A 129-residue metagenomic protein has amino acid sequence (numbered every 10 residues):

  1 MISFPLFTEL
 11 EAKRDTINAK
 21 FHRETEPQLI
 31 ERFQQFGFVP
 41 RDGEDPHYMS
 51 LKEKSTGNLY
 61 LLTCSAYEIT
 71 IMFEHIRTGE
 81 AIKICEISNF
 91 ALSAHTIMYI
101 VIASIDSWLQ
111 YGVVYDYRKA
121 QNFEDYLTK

Functional and structural regions predicted by a protein language model:
M1-Q28, P46, G57, Y67-K129: Intrinsically disordered, low-complexity regulatory regions enriched in serine/threonine/proline and acidic residues
E31: Surface-exposed charge patches
Q34-E44, Y111: Short secondary-structure junctions
R41, T63-S65: Short beta-strand micro-motifs enriched in acidic
E44-S50: Short, hydrophobic/aromatic-rich segments at coil-to-beta transitions
L51-S55: Active-site beta-strand termini and strand-to-loop segments that position acidic
